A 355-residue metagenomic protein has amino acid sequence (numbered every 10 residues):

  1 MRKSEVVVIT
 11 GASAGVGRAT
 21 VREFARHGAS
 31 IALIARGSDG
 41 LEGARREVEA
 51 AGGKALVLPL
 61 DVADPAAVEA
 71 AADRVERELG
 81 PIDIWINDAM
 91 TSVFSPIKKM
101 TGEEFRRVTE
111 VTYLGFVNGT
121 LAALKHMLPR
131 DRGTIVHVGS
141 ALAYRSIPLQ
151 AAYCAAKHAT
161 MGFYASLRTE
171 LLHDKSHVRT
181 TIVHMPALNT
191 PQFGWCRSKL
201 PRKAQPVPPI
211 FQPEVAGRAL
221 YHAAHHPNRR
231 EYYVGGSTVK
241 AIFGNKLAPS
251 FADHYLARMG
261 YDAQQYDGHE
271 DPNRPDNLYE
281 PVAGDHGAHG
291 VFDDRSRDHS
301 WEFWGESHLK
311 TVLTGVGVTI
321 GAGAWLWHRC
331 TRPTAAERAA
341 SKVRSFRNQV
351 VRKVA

Functional and structural regions predicted by a protein language model:
S13-A14: Conserved glycine-rich cofactor-binding loop
A29-G43: Conserved glycine-rich Rossmann-like NAD(P)H-binding loop of the short-chain dehydrogenase/reductase
L60-A70, G102: The beta1-alpha1 cofactor-binding region of Rossmann-like NAD(H)/NADP(H)-dependent oxidoreductases
P96-I97, T101-R106: Substrate-binding pocket helix/loop in short-chain dehydrogenase/reductase
T120, A156: Active-site helix of classical SDR
S140: Residue(s) in the substrate-gating loop at a strand-loop-helix junction that position the organic substrate next
L172-G268: SDR active-site lid
